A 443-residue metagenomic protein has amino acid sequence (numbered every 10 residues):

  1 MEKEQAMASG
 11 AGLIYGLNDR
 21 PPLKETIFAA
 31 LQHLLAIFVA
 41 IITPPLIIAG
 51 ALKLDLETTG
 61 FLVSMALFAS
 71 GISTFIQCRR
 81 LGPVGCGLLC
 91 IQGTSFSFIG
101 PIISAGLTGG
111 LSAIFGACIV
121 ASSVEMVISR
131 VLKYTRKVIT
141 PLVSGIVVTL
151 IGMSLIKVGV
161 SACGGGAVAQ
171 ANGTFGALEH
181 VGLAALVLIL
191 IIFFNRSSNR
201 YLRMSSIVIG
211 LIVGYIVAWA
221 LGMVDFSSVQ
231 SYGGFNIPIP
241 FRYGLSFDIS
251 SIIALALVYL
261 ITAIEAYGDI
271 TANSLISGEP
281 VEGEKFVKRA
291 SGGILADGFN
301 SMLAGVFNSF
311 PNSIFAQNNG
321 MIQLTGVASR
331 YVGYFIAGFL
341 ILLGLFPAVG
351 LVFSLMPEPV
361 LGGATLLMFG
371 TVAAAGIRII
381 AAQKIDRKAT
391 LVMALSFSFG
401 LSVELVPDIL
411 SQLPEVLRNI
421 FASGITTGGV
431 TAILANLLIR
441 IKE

Functional and structural regions predicted by a protein language model:
M1-A29, A171-N172, S228-I239, L275-G292 (+1 more regions): Intrinsically disordered, low-complexity non-transmembrane regions of multi-pass membrane transporters
E2-L89, S97-L107: N-terminal signal-anchor module of multipass membrane proteins
A8-A11, I41-P45, A49, L186-S197 (+6 more regions): Juxtamembrane interface elements at the cytosolic ends of transmembrane helices in multi-pass membrane proteins
L23, A49-F68, I72-G85, L257-R330: Membrane-embedded helical hairpins/re-entrant loop segments and their flanking transmembrane helices within multi-pass
K24-A36, G176-L188, S205-S206, L221 (+2 more regions): Hydrophobic, membrane-embedded alpha-helices of multi-pass small-molecule transporters
T26, A30-L34, C118, L142 (+4 more regions): Hydrophobic alpha-helical transmembrane segments of multi-pass small-molecule transporters/permeases
F61, P83-F96, K137-I146, R203-V208 (+4 more regions): Short, non-helical or kinked segments that cap or interrupt transmembrane helices
A105-S228, F335-E443: Membrane-embedded alpha-helical modules
